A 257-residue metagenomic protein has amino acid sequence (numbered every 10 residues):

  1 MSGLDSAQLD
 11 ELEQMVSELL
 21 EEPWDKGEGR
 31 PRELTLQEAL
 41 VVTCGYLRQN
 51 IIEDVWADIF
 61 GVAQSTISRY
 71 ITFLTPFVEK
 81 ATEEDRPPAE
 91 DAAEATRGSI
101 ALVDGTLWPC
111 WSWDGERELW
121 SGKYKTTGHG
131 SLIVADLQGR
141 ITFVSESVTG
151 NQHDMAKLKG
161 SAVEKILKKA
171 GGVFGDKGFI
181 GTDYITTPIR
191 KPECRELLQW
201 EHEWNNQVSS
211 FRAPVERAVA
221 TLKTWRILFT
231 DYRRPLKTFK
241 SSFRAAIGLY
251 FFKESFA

Functional and structural regions predicted by a protein language model:
M1-P31: Charged, often Cys/His-bearing segments associated with DNA-binding zinc-finger transcription factors
D5, T35, L198-W200: Ser/Thr-centered flexible coil motifs
E13, C44, K159: A cross-family signal for key residues in well-ordered alpha-helices that form functional helical elements
E28, Q37-A39, E203-W204: A short, structure-level motif marking secondary-structure boundaries and short turns
R32, Y46, A57: Short, charged/polar micro-motifs that form catalytic or ligand-binding hotspots
T35-Q49: Short, amphipathic alpha-helical "recognition" segments used to contact nucleic acids or chromatin
I52-A257: Short, well-ordered secondary-structure "scaffold" segments embedded in the functional core of diverse domains
